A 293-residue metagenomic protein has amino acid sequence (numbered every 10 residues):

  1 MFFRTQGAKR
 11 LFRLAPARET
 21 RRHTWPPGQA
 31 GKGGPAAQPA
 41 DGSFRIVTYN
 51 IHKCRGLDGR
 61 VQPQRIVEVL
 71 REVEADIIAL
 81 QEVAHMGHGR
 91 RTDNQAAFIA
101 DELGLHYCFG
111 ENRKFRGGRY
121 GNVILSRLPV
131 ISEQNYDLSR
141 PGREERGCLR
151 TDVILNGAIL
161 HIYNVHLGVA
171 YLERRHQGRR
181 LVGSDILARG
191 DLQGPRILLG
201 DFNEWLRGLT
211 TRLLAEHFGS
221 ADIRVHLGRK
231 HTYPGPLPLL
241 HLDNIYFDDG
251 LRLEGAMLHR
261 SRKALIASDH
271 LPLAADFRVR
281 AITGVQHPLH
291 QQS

Functional and structural regions predicted by a protein language model:
M1-I77, G89, D101-E102, H106-S293: Active-site regions of metal-assisted phosphoester/phosphodiester hydrolases, unifying DNase/endonuclease modules
A79-A84: A short beta-strand-loop structural module common to alpha/beta enzyme folds
H85-A96: Membrane-embedded segments
